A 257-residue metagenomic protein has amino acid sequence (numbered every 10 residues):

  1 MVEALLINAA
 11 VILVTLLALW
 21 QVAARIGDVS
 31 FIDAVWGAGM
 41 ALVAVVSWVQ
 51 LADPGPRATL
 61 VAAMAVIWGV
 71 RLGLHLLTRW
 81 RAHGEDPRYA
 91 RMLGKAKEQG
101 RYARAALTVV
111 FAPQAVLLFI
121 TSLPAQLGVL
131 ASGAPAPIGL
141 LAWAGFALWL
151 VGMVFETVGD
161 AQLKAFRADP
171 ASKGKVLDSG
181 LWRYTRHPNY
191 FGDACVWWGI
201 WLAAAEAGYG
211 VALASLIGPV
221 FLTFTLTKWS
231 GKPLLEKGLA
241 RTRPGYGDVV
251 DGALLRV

Functional and structural regions predicted by a protein language model:
E3-L16, G39-L76, A106, L118-Q162 (+1 more regions): Hydrophobic transmembrane alpha-helices
L5, R79-P87: Short, charged cytosolic
L17-D28, G73-W80: C-terminal ends of transmembrane helices
I26-M40, G84-V109, K175-W182: Juxtamembrane helix-capping/reentrant segments at transmembrane boundaries
V110-V116: Active-site pocket-lining segments that scaffold enzyme catalytic pockets across diverse folds
